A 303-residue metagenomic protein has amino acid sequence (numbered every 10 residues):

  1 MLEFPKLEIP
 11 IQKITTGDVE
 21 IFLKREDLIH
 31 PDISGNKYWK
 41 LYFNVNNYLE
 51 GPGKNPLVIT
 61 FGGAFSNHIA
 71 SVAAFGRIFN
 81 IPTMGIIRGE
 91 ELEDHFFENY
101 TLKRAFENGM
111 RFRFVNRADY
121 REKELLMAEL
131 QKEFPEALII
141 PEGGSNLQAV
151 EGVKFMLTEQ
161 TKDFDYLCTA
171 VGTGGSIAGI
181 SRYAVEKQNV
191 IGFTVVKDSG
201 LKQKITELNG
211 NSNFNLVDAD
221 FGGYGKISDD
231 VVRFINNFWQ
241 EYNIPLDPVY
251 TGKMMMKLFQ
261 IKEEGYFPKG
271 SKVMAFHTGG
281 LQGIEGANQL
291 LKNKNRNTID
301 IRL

Functional and structural regions predicted by a protein language model:
M1-L303: PLP-dependent amino-acid enzyme catalytic core
